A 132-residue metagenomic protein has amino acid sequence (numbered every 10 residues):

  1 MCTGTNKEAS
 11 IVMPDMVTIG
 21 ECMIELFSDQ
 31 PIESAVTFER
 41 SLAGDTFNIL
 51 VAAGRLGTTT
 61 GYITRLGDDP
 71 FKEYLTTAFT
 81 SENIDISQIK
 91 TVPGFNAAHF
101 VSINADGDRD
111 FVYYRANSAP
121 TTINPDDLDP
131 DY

Functional and structural regions predicted by a protein language model:
C2-P31: Positively charged, low-complexity intrinsically disordered leader regions
M16, E39-R40, I63, I103: Short glycine- and Lys/Arg-enriched binding-loop motifs that mark or flank ligand-binding interfaces
I19, L42-A43, L66, D106: Short glycine-rich loop/turn motifs that provide flexible caps or phosphate-binding loops at active sites
L26, L56, E82: Change "in soluble alpha/beta enzymes" to "in soluble alpha/beta proteins
E33-A43: Short pre-catalytic strand/loop immediately N-terminal to key active-site residues, enriched for Gly-Thr
L42-T46, F71: Conserved donor sugar-nucleotide recognition element shared by glycan-biosynthetic enzymes
I49-T59: Alpha-helix C-terminal capping segments
T59, I63-Y132: Conserved N-terminal subdomain of the carbohydrate kinase-like
